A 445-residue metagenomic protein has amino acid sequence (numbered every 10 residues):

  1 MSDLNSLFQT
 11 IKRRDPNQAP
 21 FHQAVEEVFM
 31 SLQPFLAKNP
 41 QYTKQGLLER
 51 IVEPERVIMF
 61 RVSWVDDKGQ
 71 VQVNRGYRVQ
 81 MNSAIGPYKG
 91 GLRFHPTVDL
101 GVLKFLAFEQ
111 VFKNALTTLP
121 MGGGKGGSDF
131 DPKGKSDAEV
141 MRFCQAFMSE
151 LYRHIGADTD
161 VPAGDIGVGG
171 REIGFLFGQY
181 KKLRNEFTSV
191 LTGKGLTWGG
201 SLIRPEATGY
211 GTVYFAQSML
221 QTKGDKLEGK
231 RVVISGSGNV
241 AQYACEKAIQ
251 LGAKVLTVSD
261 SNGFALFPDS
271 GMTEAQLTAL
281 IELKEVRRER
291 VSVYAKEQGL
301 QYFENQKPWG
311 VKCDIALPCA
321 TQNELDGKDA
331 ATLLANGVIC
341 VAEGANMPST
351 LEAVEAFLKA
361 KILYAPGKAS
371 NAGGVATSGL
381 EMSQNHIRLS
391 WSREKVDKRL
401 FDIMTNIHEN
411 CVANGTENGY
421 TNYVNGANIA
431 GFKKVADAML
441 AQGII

Functional and structural regions predicted by a protein language model:
S2-A24, M219, L334-I445: Adenosine-phosphate binding glycine-rich loop
Q41-Q70: Structured beta-strand/loop patches that form or line metal/cofactor-binding pockets in enzymes
F60-M121, K125, D129: Phosphate-interaction motifs
H95, N114-E228: Glycine/serine-rich phosphate-binding loop and adjoining beta1-alpha1 elements at the start of nucleotide-handling
T159-A163, E186-L191, I234, T257-D260 (+4 more regions): General beta-strand structural signal in soluble alpha/beta enzymes
G195, G200-K312: Glycine-rich phosphate/diphosphate-binding loop of Rossmann-like nucleotide-binding domains
G263-Y364, A369: Rossmann-like adenosine-cofactor binding region
